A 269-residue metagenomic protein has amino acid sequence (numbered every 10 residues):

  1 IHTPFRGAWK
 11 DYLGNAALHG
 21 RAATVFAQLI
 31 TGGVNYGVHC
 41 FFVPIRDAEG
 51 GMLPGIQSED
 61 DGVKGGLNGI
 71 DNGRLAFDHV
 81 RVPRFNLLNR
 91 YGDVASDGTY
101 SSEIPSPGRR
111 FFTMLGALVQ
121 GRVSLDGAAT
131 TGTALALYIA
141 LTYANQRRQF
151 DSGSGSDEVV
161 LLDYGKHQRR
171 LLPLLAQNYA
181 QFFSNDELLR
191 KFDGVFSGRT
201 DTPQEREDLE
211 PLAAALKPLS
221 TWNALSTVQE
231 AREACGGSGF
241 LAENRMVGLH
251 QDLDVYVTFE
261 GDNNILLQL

Functional and structural regions predicted by a protein language model:
H2-Q57: A short core secondary-structure module
L13-N15, R74-G121, L141-L162: A glycine-rich, basic-preceded beta-loop-alpha segment at the flavin cofactor/substrate interface of flavin-utilizing
L53-H79: Flexible, small-/acidic-enriched active-site or ligand-binding loops
G62-G66, S102-Q120, D157-R169, T202-L212 (+2 more regions): Juxtamembrane membrane-interface segments at transmembrane-helix boundaries in membrane proteins
V82, F112, S156, L162 (+3 more regions): Accessory "access/gating" subregions that flank catalytic or transport cores
G116-F196: Extended amphipathic alpha-helical segments enriched in small hydrophobics
E210-L269: Alpha-helix capping/hinge segments and adjacent helical runs
